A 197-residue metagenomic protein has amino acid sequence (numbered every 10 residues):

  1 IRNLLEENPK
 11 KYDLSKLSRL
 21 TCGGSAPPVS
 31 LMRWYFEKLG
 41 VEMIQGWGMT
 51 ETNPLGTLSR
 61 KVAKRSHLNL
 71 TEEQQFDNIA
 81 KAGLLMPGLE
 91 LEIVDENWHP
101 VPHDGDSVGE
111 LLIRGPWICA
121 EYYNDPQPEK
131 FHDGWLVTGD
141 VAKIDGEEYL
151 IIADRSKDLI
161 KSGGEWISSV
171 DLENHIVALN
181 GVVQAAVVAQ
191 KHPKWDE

Functional and structural regions predicted by a protein language model:
R2-F76, E90, N97-P102: Gly/Ser/Thr-rich phosphate-binding loop
S18-T21, L112, A186: Residues embedded in well-ordered beta-strands within globular domains across many folds
G24, G48, G83, D140 (+1 more regions): Active-site glycine-centered loops adjacent to acidic/histidine catalytic or metal-binding residues that shape
G40, E73-I79, D104, P116-I144 (+3 more regions): Conserved ANL (AMP-binding/adenylate-forming) active-site segment centered on the GW(Y/F)…HTG consensus within
I44-E51, G83-L85, V187-Q190: Beta-strand->loop->alpha-helix junctions that form or flank phosphate-binding loops in nucleotide-handling enzymes
L84, G88-L112, G146-E147, W195: Conserved beta-loop-beta connector loops within the AMP-binding
G88-E90, D133, T138-G139, V183: Short loop/turn microsegments at loop-to-beta-strand junctions
G115, A120-E121, V141-E197: AMP-binding/adenylate-forming catalytic core of the ANL superfamily
